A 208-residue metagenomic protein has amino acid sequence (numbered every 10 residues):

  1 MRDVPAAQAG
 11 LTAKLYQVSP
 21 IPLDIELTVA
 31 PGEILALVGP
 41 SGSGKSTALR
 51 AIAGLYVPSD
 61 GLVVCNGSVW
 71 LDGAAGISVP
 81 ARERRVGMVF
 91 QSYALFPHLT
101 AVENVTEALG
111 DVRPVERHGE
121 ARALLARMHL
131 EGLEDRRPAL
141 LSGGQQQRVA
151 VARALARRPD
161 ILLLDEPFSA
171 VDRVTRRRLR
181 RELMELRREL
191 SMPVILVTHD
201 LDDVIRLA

Functional and structural regions predicted by a protein language model:
S68-G73, E116-L133, M184-E185: Conserved ABC ATPase "signature" region
W70-G87, D111, H118-G119: ABC ATPase NBD coupling module
L99-A108: Short coil-to-helix segment of the ABC ATPase nucleotide-binding domain corresponding to the Q-loop/switch region
R137-L141, Q145: Conserved ABC ATPase signature
A156-D160: A short, proline-enriched helix->beta-strand linker immediately N-terminal to the Walker B motif in ABC-type P-loop
L162-E166: Catalytic Walker B motif of ABC-type/P-loop ATPase nucleotide-binding domains
S191-V197: Conserved H-loop
